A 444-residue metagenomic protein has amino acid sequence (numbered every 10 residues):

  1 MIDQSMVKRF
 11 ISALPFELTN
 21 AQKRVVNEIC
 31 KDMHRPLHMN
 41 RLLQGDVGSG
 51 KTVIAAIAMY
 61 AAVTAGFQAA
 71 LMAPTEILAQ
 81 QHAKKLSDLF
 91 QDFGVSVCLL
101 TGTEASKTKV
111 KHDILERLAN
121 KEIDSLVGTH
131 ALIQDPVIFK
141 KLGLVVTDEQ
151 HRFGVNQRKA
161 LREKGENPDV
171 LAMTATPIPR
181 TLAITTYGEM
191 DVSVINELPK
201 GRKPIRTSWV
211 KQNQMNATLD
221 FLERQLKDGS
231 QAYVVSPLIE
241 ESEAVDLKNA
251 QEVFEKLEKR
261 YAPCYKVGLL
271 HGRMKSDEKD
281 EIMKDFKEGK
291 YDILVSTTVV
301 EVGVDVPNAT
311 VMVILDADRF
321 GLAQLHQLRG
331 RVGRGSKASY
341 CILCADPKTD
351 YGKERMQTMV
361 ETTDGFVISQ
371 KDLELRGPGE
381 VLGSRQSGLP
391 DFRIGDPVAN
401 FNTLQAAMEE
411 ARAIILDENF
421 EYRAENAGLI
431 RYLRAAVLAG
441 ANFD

Functional and structural regions predicted by a protein language model:
M1-I2, N20-V26, M39-L43, L270 (+3 more regions): Short coil/turn segments at secondary-structure boundaries
M1-L14, S384, D417: Upstream accessory/linker segments immediately N-terminal to the RecA-like ATPase cores of bacterial MutS and a subset
M1-Q4, N196-P199, G335, L382-Q386: Flexible hinge/switch segments at interdomain interfaces of large molecular machines
M1-S5, G229-L257, S387, F392 (+3 more regions): Long, well-ordered amphipathic alpha-helical subdomains in the mid-to-C-terminal portions of large enzyme subunits
S12, F16-N27, H34-Q357: Inter-lobe coupling/hinge segments of SF2-like helicase ATPases
D32, P36, I414-D417: Hydrophobic alpha-helical segments
K284-I293, V300-P307, M312-L315, G330 (+3 more regions): Accessory helical-bundle/CTD segments and flexible terminal tails appended to RecA-like ATPase motors
